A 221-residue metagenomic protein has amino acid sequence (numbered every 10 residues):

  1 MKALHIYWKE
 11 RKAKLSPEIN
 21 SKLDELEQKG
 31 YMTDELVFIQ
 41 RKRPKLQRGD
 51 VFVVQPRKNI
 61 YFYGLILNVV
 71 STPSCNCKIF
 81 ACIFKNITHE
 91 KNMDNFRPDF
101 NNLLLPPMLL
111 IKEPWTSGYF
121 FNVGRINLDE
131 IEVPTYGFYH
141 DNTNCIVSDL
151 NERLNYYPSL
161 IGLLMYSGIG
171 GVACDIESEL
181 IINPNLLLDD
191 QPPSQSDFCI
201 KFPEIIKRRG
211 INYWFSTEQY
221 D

Functional and structural regions predicted by a protein language model:
K2-N95: Short N-terminal edge-element motif at the start of the domain
A3-L4, I111, G210: Acidic, low-complexity intrinsically disordered regions
R11, L15-E18, N92, F96-L103 (+3 more regions): Non-membrane alpha-helical secondary structure
C75-C77, C82, C145, C174 (+1 more regions): Generic recognition of cysteine residues
I83-N92, F96, K112, S117-G118 (+2 more regions): Residue-level hotspots within well-ordered secondary structure
P98-A173: Long, low-complexity intrinsically disordered regions
S148-D221: Glycine-rich, aromatic-bearing surface loops/beta-hairpins
